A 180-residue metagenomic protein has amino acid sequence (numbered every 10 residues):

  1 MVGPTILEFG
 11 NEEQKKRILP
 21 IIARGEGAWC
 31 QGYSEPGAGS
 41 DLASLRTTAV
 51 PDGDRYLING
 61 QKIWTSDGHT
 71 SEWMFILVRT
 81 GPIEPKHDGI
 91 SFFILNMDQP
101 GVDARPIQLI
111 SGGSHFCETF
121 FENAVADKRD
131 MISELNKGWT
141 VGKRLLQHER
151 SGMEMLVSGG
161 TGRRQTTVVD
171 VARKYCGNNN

Functional and structural regions predicted by a protein language model:
M1-E13, G39: N-terminal glycine-rich flavin-associated loop
F9-N11, D52-D54, R79-I83, M97-P100 (+1 more regions): Short loop segments at secondary-structure junctions
G25-Y33, L77: A short, Trp-centered hydrophobic/proline-enriched beta-strand micro-motif
G37-S40, W64-D67, P82-E84, Q108-H115: Short Gly/Pro-enriched turn/cap motifs at secondary-structure boundaries
D41-L45: Structural signature of FAD isoalloxazine-binding scaffolds in flavoprotein oxidoreductases
T47-V50: A structural signal for short hydrophobic beta-strand segments in well-ordered beta-sheet cores
R55, N59-R105: A short core secondary-structure module
V102-N180: Glycine-rich beta->alpha junctions and the first turn(s) of the following alpha-helix
